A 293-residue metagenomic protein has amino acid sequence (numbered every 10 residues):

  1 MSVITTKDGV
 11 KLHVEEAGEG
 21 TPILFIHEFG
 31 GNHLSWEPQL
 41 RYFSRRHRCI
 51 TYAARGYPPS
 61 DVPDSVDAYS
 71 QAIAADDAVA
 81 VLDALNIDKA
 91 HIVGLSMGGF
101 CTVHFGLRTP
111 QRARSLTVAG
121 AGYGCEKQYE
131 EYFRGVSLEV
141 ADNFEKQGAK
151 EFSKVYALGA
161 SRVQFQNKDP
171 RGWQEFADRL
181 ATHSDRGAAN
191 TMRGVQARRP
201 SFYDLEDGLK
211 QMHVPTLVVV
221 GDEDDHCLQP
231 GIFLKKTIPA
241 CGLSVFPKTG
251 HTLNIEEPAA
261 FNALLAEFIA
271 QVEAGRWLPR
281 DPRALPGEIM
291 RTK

Functional and structural regions predicted by a protein language model:
K7, L40-R41, I50-V93, M97 (+1 more regions): Active-site loop/oxyanion-hole signature of alpha/beta-hydrolase fold enzymes
G20, E28-G31, S96: Active-site glycine-rich loops that stabilize anionic/oxyanionic intermediates across multiple enzyme folds
E28-P38, C49: Serine-hydrolase catalytic-loop signature spanning alpha/beta hydrolases and amidase-signature enzymes
L107-R108, A113-Q147: Flexible "cap/lid" loop of the alpha/beta hydrolase fold
K127-Y132, E145-G208: Conserved alpha/beta-hydrolase catalytic His-Asp/Glu region
M212, V218-V220: Short beta-strand/loop motif that positions the catalytic acidic residue of the alpha/beta-hydrolase fold
D225-P230: Conserved alpha/beta-hydrolase "acid-adjacent" motif
C241-K293: Catalytic active-site module of serine/aspartate enzymes centered on a nucleophile-bearing elbow/loop
